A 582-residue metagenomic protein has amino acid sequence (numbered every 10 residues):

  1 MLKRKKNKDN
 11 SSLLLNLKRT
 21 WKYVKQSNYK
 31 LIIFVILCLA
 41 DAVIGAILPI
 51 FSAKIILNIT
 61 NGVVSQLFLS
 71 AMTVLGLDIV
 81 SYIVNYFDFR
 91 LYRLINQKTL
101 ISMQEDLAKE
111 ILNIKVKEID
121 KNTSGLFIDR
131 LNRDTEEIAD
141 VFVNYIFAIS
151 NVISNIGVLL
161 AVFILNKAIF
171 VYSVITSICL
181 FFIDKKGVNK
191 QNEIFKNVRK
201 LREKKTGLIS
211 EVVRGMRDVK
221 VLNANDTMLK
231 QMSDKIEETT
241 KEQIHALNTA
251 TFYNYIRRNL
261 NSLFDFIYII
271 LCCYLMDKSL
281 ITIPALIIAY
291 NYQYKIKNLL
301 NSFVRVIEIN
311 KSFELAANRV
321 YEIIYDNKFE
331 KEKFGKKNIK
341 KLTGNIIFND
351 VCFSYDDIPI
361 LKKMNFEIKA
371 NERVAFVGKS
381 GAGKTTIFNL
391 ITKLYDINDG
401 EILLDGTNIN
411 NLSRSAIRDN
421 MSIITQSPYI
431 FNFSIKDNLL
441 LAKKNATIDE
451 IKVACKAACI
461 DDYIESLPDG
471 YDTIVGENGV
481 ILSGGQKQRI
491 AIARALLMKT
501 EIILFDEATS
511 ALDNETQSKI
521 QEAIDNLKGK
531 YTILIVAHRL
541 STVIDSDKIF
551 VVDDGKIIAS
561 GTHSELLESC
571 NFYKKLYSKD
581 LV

Functional and structural regions predicted by a protein language model:
M1-G45, N61-S70, D88-Y92, N96 (+12 more regions): Membrane-integrated ABC transporters
L2, I339-V582: ABC-type nucleotide-binding domain
L31-F87, F163-A168, S279-I283: Transmembrane helix-loop-helix hairpins at lipid-water interfaces of multipass membrane proteins, especially the type-1
I36, A40, I44-L48, N132-T176 (+1 more regions): Hydrophobic alpha-helical transmembrane segments of ABC transporter permease domains
I111, M232, V320, F348-D350: Conserved catalytic Walker-motif region of ABC-type ATPase nucleotide-binding domains
D120-G125, F195-L247, A317, G335-K337: Loop segments that connect adjacent transmembrane helices in multi-pass transporters
A224, N248, S262, Y294-I323: Cytosolic ends of transmembrane helices, especially the final helix of ABC transmembrane type-1 domains
